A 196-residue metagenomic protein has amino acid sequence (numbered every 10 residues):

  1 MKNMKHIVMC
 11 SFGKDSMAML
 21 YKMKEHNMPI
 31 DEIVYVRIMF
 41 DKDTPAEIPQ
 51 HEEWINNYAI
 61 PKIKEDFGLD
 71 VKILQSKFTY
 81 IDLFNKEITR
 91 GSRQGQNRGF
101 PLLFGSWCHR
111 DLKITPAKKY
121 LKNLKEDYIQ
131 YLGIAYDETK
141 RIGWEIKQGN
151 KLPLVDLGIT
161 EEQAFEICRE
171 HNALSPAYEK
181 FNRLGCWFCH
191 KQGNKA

Functional and structural regions predicted by a protein language model:
M1-A196: Nucleotide-activated chemistry modules centered on ATP-dependent adenylation/adenylyltransferase
